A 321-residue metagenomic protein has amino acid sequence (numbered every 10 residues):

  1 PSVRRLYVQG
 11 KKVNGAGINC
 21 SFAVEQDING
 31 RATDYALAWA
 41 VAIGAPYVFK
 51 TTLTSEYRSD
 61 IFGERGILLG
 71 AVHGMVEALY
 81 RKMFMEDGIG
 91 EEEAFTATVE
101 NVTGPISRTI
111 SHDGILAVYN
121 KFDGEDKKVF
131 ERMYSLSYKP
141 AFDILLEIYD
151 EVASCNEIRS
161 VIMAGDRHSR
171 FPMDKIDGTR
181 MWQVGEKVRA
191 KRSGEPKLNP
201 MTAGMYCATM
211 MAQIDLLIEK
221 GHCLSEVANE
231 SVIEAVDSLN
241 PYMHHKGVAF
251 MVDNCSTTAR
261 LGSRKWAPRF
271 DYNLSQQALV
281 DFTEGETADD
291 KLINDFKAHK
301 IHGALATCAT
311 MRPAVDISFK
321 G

Functional and structural regions predicted by a protein language model:
P1-R65, G124-E125, S154-I158, D166-E195: Rossmann-fold dinucleotide-binding core
A16, G30-M85, T96-I110, R189-E219 (+2 more regions): Active-site-proximal catalytic alpha-helix in oxidoreductases
A16-V24, E93-I106, L136-Y149, E230 (+2 more regions): Short secondary-structure transition/capping segments
V24, I28, A71, M133 (+3 more regions): Catalytic cores of large soluble enzymes that bind and process phosphate-bearing ligands
M85-E86, S111-P172, S193, K220 (+1 more regions): Interdomain hinge/lid region at the active-site interface of Rossmann-like NAD(P)-dependent oxidoreductases
V118-N120, V184, M211-A212: Glycine-rich, aromatic-lined ligand/substrate-binding cores of catalytic and carbohydrate-binding domains
L305-G321: Terminal end segments
